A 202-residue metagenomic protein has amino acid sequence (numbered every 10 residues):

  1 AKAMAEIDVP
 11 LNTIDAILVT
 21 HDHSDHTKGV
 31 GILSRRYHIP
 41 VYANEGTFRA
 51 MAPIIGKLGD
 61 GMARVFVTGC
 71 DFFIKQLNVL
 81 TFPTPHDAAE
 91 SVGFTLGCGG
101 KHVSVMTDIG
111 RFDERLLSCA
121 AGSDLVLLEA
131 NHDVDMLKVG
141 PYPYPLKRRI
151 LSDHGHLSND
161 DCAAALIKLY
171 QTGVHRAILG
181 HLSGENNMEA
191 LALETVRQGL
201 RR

Functional and structural regions predicted by a protein language model:
A1-K2, E6, N12, K28 (+1 more regions): Core dinuclear metal-dependent hydrolase active-site scaffold
K2-A43: Active-site metal-binding motif and surrounding structural segment of the metallo-beta-lactamase
M4, I55, V196, L200: Conserved hydrophobic residues forming the short capping helix/wall of the S-adenosyl-L-methionine
D15-D22, Y42-E45, S104-T107, L127-E129 (+1 more regions): Active-site neighborhood of phospho(di)ester-bond hydrolases with catalytic His/Asp-centered motifs
H23-T27, F48-M51, A88-A89, R111-E114 (+2 more regions): Active-site environment of divalent metal-dependent phosphoester hydrolases
K28-Y37, A52-I54, N187-E194: Metal-dependent catalytic neighborhoods of phosphoester/phosphodiester hydrolases
T47-R64: Active-site neighborhood of divalent metal-dependent phosphoester bond hydrolases
E114-R201: Cap/insert and terminal regions of metallo-dependent hydrolase folds
